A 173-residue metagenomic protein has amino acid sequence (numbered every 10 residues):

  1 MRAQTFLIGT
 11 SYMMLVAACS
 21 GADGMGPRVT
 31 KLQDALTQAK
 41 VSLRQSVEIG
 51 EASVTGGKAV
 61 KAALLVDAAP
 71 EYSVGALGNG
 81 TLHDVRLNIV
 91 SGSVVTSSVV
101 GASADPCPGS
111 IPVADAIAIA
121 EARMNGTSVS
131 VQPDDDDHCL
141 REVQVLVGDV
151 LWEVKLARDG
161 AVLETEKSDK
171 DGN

Functional and structural regions predicted by a protein language model:
R2-L7, C19-N173: Long, terminal "pre-/pro-" and other extracytoplasmic accessory regions that lie outside the mature folded/catalytic
G9-A17: Bacterial N-terminal signal peptides
